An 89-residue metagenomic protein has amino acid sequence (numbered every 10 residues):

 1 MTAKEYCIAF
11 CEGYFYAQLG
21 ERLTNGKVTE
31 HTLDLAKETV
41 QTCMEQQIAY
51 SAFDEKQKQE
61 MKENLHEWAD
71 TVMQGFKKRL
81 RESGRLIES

Functional and structural regions predicted by a protein language model:
T2-T29: N-terminal acidic leader/helix
A3, A17, K56-Q59, L80: Long, compositionally biased, charged low-complexity segments
E5, T42, S51, L80-R81: Intrinsically disordered, low-complexity repeat segments enriched in small/polar residues
R22-D70, G75: Acidic, low-complexity, intrinsically disordered interaction modules
A69-I87: Low-complexity intrinsically disordered segments
